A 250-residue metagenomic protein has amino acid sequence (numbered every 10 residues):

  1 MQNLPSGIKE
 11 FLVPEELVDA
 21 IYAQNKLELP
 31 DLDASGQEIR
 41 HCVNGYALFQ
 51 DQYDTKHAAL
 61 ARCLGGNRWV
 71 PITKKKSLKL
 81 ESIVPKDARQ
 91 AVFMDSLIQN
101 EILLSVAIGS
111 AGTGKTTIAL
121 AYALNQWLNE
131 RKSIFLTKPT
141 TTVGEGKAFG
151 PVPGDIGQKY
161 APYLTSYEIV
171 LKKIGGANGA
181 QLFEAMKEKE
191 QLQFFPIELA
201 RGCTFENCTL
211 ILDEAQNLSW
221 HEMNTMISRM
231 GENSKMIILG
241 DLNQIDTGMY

Functional and structural regions predicted by a protein language model:
M1-A23, L78-V92, S96, E101-T209 (+1 more regions): Conserved helicase motor core of SF1/SF2 NTP-dependent helicases
N3-K74: Interdomain "pre-motor" coupling segment immediately N-terminal to P-loop NTPase/helicase cores
